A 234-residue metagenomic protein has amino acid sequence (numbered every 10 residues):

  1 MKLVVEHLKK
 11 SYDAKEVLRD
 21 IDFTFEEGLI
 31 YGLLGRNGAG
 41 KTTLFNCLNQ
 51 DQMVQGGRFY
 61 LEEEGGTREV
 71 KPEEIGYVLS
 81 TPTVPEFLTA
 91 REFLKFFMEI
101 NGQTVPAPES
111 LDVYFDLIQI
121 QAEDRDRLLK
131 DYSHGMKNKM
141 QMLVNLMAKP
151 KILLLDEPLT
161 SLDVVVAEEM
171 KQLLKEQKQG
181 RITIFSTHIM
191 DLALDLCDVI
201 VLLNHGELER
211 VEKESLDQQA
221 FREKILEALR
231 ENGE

Functional and structural regions predicted by a protein language model:
L3-V5, L18-D20, P72: Conserved structural motif at the start of ABC-family nucleotide-binding domains
L34-R36: The feature captures the beta-strand-to-loop junction immediately N-terminal to the Walker
N49: Helix-to-loop junction immediately C-terminal to a conserved catalytic motif
G56-E73: Conserved ABC transporter NBD signature motif
L153-E157: Catalytic Walker B motif of ABC-type/P-loop ATPase nucleotide-binding domains
V164-V166: Helix N-cap at the start of a conserved alpha-helix in ABC-type nucleotide-binding domains
E207-R230: Conserved beta-strand-loop-alpha-helix hinge in the C-terminal portion of ABC ATPase nucleotide-binding domains
